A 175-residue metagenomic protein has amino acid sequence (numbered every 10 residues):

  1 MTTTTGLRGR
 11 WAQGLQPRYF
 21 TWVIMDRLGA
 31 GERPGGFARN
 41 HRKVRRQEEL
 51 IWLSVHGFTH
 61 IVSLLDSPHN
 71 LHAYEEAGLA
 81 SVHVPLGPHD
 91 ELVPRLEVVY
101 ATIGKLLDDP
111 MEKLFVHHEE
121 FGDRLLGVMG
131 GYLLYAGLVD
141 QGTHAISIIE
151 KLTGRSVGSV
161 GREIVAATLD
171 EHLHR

Functional and structural regions predicted by a protein language model:
M1-F115, V128-R175: Cys-dependent protein tyrosine phosphatase-like superfamily
H118: Conserved S/T- and glycine-rich ATP-binding loop of Class I adenylate-forming
G122-V128: Glycine-rich nucleophile elbow surrounding the catalytic serine of serine-hydrolase chemistry
